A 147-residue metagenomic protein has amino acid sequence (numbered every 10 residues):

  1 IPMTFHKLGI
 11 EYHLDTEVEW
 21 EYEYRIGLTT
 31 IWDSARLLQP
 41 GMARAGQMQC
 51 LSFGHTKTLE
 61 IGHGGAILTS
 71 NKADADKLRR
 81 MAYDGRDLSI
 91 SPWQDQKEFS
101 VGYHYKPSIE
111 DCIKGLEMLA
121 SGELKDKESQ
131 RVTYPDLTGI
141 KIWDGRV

Functional and structural regions predicted by a protein language model:
I1-I10: Substrate-binding/gating loop at the entrance of the active-site cleft, primarily in PLP-dependent aminotransferase-like
I10-S52: Conserved PLP phosphate-binding loop immediately N-terminal to the Schiff-base lysine helix in PLP-dependent enzymes
R36-V147: Active-site region of PLP-dependent enzymes
